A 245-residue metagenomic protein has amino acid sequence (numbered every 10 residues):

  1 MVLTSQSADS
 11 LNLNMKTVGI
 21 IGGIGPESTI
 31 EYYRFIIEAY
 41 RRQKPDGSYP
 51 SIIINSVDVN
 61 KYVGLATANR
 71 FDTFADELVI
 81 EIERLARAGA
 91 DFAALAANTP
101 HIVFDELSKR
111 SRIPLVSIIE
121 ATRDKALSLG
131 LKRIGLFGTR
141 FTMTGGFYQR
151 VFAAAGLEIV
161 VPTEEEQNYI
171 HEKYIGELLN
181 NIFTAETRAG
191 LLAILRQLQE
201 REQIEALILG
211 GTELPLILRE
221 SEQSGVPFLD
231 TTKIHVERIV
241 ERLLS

Functional and structural regions predicted by a protein language model:
M1-N14: N-terminal amphipathic/basic-hydrophobic helices that include classical n-h-c signal peptides and signal-anchor
L11-S245: Non-catalytic structural scaffold of enzyme domains
